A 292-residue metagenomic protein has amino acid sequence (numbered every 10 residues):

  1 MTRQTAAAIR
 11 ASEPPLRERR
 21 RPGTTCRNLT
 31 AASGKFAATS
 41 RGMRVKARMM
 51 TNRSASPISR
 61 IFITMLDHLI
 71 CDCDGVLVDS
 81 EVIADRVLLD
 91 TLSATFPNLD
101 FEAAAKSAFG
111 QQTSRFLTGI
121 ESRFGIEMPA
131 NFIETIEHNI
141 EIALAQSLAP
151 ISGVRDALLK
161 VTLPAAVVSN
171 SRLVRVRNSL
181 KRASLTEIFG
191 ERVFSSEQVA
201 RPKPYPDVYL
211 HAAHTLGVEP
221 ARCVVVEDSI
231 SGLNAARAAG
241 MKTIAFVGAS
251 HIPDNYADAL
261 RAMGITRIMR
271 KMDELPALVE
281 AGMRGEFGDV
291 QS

Functional and structural regions predicted by a protein language model:
M1-P14, V45-S56: Short alpha-helix boundary/capping segments
S12, G23-T24, S33-G34, T39-G42 (+1 more regions): Intrinsically disordered, low-complexity segments enriched in small polar residues
G42, R48-M49, R60, T64: Residue-level detector of intrinsically disordered terminal segments
R60-D67, R155, L159, L163 (+1 more regions): Asp-based, Mg2+/Mn2+-dependent phosphohydrolase catalytic module
F62-L159, L163, R172, R177: N-terminal helical cap/lid subdomain that shapes the substrate entry/recognition surface in HAD-like hydrolases
